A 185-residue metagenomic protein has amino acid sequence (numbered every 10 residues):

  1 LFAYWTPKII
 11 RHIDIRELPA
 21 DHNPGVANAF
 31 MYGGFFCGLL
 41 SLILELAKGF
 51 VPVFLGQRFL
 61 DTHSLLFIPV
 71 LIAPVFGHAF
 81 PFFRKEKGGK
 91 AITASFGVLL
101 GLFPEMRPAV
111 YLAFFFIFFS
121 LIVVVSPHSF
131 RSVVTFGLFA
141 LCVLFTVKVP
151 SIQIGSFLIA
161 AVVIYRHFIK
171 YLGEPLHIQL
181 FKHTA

Functional and structural regions predicted by a protein language model:
L1-D14, F80-K87: Membrane-water interface of transmembrane alpha-helices
A3, P7, L44, K48 (+10 more regions): Alpha-helical transmembrane segments in multi-pass membrane proteins
W5-F36, G173-A185: Cytosolic, membrane-interface loops and tails of multi-pass inner-membrane proteins
I15-N23, F83-F96, P127-L138: Short, non-helical or kinked segments that cap or interrupt transmembrane helices
G25, F30-L55: Multi-pass membrane catalytic core of lipid/isoprenoid biosynthesis enzymes
G33, G56-F59, G77, I92-V125 (+1 more regions): Interfacial segments of multi-pass membrane proteins
L39, F67-I72, P108-A113, V133-V134 (+1 more regions): Hydrophobic alpha-helical transmembrane segments
A140-A185: C-terminal membrane-associated helical module and adjoining short loops/tails
